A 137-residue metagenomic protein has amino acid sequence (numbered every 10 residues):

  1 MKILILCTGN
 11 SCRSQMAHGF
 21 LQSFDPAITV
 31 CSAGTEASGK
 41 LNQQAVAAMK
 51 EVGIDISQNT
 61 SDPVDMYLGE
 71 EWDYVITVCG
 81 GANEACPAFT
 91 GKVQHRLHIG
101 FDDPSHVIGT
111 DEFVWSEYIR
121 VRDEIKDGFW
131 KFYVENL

Functional and structural regions predicted by a protein language model:
M1-Y67: Conserved active-site segments centered on acidic
N10, M49, V75-I76, I125: Conserved small-residue
S11, G80-N83: Short glycine-rich anion-binding loops that position phosphate/pyrophosphate groups of nucleotides and phosphorylated
E36, G81, D102: Catalytic metal-binding/acid-base residues of hydrolase active sites
I56, A82-A85: Glycine-rich nucleotide phosphate-binding loop and flanking beta-alpha elements of Rossmann-like dinucleotide-binding
G69-E71: Alpha-helix C-terminal capping/helix-to-coil transition sites in glycosyltransferase folds
T77-V78, H98: Redox-cofactor binding/interface segments in oxidoreductases and associated redox assembly factors
E84-L137: Phosphate-binding/catalytic loops
